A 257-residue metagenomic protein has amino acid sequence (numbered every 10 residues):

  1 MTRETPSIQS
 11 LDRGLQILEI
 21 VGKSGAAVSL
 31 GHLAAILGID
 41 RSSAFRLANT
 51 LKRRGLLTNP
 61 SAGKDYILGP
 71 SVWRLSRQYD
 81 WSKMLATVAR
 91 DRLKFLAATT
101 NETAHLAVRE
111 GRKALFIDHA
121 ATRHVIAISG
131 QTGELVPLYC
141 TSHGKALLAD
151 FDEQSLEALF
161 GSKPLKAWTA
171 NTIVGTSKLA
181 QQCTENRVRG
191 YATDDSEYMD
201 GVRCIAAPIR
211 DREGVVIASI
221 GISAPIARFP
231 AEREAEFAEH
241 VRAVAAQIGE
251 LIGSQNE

Functional and structural regions predicted by a protein language model:
M1-T87, K94, A246-S254: N-terminal helix-turn-helix
S7-L11, L30, D65, G69 (+9 more regions): Short, structured helix-loop boundary elements
L11, R109, D211-R212: Short, acidic, Ser/Thr-enriched surface-loop or helix-capping motifs
L57-N59, L106-A107, I209: A structural signal for short hydrophobic beta-strand segments in well-ordered beta-sheet cores
G63-K163: Amphipathic alpha-helical effector-binding/dimerization core of metabolite-sensing transcriptional regulators
A158, K163-A167, T172, A245-E257: Cysteine/selenocysteine-centered motifs that mediate thiol-based redox chemistry or coordinate metal-sulfur cofactors
G175-A245: Extended hydrophobic
